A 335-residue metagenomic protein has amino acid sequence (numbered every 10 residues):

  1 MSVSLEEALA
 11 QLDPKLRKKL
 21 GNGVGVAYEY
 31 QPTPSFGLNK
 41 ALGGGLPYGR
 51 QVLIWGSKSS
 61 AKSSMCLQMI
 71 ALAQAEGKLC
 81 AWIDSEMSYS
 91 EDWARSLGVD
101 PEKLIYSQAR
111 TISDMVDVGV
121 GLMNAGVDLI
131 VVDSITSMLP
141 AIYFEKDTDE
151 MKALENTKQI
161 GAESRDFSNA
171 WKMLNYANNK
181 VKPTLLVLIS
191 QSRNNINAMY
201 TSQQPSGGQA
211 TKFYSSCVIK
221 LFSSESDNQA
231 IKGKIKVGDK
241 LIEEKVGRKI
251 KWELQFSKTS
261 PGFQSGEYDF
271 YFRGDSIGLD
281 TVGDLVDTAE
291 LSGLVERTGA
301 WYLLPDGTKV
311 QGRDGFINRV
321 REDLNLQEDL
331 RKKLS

Functional and structural regions predicted by a protein language model:
S2-L104, D117-G121: The Walker A/P-loop phosphate-binding site
L38, L53, A94, D133 (+4 more regions): Residue-level signature of catalytic and energy-coupling elements of molecular machines, predominantly ATP/GTP-dependent
V52-W55, A75-G77, K180-P183, L221 (+2 more regions): Catalytic phosphate/metal-binding cores of nucleic-acid and nucleotide-processing enzymes, i.e., regions that mediate
S57, Q68, E76-N169, M173: Conserved inter-motif catalytic segment of the P-loop NTP-binding fold
Q159-S292: Phosphate-binding/switch region of NTP-binding enzymes
D280-V310: Long, well-ordered amphipathic alpha-helical subdomains in the mid-to-C-terminal portions of large enzyme subunits
A300-S335: Terminal-proximal interaction/regulatory segments of ATP-powered molecular machines
